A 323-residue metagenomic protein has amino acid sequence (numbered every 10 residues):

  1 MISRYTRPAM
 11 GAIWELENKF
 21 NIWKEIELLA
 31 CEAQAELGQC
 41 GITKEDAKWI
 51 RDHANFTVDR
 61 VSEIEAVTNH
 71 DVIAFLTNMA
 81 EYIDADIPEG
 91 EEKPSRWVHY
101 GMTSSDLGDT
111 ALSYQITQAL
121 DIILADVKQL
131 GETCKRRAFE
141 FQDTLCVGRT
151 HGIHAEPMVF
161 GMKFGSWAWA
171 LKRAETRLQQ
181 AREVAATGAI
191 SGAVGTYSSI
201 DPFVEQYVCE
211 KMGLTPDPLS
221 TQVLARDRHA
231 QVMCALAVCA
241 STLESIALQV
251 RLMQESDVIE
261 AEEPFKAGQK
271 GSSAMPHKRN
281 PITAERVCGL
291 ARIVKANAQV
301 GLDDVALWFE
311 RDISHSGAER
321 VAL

Functional and structural regions predicted by a protein language model:
M1-S191, Y197, P202-Y207, P216 (+2 more regions): A helix-coil-helix interface module used to build multimeric assemblies and to scaffold catalytic/cofactor sites
L28, D109-L112, L252, E260 (+2 more regions): Hydrophobic side chains within alpha-helical segments
A30-C31, I116, L120, L236 (+3 more regions): Buried hydrophobic packing segments
K135, F139, C209, G213 (+1 more regions): Amphipathic, well-packed alpha-helical segments that form the structural scaffold of globular domains
Q142-L145, Q254, V258, L302: Short amphipathic alpha-helical interaction/hinge segments
S191-G195, P264-Q269, H315-A318: A glycine-rich phosphate-binding loop feature that marks nucleotide/adenosyl-phosphate handling sites
E205-A298: Acidic, glycine-rich loop-and-beta core segments that form the ion-binding/anion-interacting portion of active sites
I293-L323: Long, amphipathic alpha-helical stalk/connector segments used for oligomerization, subunit docking, or mechanical
